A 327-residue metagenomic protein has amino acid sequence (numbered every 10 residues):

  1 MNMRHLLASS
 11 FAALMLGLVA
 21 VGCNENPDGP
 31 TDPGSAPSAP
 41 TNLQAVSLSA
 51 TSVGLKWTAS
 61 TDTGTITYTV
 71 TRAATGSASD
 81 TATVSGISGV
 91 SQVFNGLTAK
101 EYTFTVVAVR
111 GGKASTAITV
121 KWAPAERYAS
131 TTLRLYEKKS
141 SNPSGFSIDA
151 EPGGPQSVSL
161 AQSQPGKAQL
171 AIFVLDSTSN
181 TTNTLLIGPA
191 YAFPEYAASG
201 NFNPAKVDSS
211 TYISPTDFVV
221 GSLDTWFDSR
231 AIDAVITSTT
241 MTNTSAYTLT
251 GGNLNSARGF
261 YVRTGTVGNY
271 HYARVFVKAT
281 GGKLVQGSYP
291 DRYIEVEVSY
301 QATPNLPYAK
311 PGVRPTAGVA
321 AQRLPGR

Functional and structural regions predicted by a protein language model:
M3, A13-Q44, P311-A317, Q322-R327: Bacterial Sec-dependent N-terminal signal peptides
N24-G64, K113-E137: Pro/Thr/Ser/Gly-rich low-complexity, intrinsically disordered linker/stalk tracts
S49, T98, T280-G281: A generic structural motif
D62, G76-S77, G281-K283: Acidic glycine-/aspartate-rich tracts in secreted/extracellular proteins
T67, T119-R327: Surface-exposed, beta-sheet-biased, low-hydrophobicity segments with strongly acidic/polar composition
T67-T98: Recognizes extended acidic, P/S/T-rich segments that occur within or adjacent to Ig-like beta-sandwich modules
A74-A78, R110-G112, A302: Solvent-exposed strand-loop boundary residues in beta-sheet-rich modules
F94-A114: Beta-strand-rich modules
